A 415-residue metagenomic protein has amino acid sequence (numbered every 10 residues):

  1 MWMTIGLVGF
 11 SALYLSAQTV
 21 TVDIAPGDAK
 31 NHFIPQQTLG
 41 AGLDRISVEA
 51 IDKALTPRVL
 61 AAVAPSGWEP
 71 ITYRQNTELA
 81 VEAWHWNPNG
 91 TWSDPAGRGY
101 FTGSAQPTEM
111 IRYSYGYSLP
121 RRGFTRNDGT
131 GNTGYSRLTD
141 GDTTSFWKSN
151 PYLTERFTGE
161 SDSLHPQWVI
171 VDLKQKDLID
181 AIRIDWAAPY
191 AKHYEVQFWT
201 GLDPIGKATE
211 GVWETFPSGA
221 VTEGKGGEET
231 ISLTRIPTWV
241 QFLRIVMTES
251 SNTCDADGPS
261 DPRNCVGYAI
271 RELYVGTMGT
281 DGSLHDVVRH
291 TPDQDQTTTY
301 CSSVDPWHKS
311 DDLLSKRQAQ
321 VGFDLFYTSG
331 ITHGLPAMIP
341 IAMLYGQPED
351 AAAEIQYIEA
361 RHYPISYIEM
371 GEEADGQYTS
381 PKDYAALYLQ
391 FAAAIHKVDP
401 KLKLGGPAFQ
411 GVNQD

Functional and structural regions predicted by a protein language model:
W2-Y14: Bacterial N-terminal signal peptides
A17, G141, G224-E228: Solvent-exposed, conformationally flexible loop/turn segments
T19, T38, P166-I170, L178-A181 (+2 more regions): Intrinsic-disorder/low-complexity, polar/charged segments enriched in Ser/Thr/Lys/Arg/Asp/Glu/Gln
T19-R122, H193, F198, N252-T253 (+1 more regions): N-terminal catalytic cores of secreted or lumenal carbohydrate-active enzymes
H85, G90-Q175, A187-Y190, G211 (+1 more regions): Disordered, acidic Ser/Thr/Pro-rich linker "stalks" and the adjacent N-terminal cap of the next globular domain
L164-H165, A188-T280: Trp- and acidic/polar-enriched beta-sheet ligand-binding modules for extracellular glycan and matrix recognition
W168-L178, L233-T238: Extracellular and analogous surface-interaction loops
K174, L178-I179, R183-P189, T248-S250: Solvent-exposed strand-to-loop "edge" motifs in beta-rich extracellular domains
